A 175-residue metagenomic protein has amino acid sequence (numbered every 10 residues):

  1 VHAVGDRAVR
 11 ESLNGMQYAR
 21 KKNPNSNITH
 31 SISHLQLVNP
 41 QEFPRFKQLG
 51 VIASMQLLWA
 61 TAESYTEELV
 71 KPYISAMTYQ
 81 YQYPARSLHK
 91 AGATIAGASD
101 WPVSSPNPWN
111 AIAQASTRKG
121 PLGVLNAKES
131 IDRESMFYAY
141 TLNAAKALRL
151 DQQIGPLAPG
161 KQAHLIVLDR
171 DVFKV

Functional and structural regions predicted by a protein language model:
G5-A8, L37: Short, internal active-site loops enriched in acidic
R7-H30, P44, M55-K174: His/Asp/Glu-enriched, well-ordered alpha-helical/loop segment that forms or immediately abuts the divalent-metal
I28-N39: Aromatic- and carboxylate-enriched substrate-binding clefts and catalytic-loop regions of carbohydrate-active enzymes
V38-I52: Short amphipathic alpha-helices and their capping/turn segments at secondary-structure boundaries
